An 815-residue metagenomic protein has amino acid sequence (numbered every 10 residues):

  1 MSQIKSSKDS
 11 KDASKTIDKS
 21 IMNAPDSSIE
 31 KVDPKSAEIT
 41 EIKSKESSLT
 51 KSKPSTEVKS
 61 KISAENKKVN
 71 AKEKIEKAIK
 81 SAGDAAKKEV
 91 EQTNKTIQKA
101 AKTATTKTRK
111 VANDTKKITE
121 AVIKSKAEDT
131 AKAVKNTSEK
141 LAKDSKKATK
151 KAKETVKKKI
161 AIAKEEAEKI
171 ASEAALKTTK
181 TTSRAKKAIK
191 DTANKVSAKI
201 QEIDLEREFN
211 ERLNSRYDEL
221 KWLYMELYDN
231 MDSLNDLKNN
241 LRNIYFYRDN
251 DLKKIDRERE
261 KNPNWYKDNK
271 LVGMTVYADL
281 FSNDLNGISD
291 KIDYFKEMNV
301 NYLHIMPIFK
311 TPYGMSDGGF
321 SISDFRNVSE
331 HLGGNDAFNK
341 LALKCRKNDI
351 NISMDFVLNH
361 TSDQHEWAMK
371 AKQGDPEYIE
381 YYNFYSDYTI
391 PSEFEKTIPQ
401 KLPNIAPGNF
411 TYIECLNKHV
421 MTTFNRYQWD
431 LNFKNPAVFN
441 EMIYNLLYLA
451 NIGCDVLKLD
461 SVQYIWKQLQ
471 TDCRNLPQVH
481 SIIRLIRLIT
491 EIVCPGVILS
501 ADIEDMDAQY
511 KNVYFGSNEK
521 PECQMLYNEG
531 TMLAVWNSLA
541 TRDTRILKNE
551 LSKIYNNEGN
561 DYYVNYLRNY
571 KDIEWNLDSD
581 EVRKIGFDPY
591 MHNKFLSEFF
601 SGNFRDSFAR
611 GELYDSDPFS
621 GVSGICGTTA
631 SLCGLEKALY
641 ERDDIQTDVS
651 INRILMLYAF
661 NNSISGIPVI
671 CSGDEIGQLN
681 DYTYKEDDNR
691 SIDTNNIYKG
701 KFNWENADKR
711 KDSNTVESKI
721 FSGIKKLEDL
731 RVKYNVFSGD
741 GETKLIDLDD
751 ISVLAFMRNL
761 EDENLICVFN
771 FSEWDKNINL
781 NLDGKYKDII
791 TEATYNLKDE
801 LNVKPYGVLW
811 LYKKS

Functional and structural regions predicted by a protein language model:
S6-S81, A85-E91, K95: N-terminal intrinsically disordered, low-complexity tails
S7-S10, T16, I21-A24, K31 (+13 more regions): Intrinsically disordered, low-complexity peptide-like regions
K11-S14, S20, P25-S28, K35 (+13 more regions): Intrinsic disorder/low-complexity detector
K43, K51, K59, K187 (+2 more regions): Active-site and adjacent substrate-binding regions of carbohydrate-active enzymes
K53, S60, A64-V196, I200: Amphipathic alpha-helical membrane/lipid-surface binding segments
